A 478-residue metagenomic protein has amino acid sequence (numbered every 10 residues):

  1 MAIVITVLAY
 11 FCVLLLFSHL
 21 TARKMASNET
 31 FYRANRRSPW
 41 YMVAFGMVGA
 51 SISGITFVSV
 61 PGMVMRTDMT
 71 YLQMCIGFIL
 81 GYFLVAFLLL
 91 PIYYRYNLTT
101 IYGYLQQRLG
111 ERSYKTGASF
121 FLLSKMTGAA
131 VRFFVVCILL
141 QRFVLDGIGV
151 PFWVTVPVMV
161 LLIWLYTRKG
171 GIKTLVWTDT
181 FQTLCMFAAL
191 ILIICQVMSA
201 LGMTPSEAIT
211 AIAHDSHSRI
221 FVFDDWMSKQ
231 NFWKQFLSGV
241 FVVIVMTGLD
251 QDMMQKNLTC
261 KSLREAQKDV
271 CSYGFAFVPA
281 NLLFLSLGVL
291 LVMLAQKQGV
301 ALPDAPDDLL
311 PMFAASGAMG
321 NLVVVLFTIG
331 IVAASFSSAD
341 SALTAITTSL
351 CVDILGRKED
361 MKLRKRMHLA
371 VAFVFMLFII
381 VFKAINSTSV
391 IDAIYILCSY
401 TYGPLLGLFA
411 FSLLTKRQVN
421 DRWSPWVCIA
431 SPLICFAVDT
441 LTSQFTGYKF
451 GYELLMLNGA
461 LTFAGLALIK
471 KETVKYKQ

Functional and structural regions predicted by a protein language model:
M1-Q478: Membrane-embedded helix-loop-helix hairpins and adjacent transmembrane boundary segments in multi-pass transporters
